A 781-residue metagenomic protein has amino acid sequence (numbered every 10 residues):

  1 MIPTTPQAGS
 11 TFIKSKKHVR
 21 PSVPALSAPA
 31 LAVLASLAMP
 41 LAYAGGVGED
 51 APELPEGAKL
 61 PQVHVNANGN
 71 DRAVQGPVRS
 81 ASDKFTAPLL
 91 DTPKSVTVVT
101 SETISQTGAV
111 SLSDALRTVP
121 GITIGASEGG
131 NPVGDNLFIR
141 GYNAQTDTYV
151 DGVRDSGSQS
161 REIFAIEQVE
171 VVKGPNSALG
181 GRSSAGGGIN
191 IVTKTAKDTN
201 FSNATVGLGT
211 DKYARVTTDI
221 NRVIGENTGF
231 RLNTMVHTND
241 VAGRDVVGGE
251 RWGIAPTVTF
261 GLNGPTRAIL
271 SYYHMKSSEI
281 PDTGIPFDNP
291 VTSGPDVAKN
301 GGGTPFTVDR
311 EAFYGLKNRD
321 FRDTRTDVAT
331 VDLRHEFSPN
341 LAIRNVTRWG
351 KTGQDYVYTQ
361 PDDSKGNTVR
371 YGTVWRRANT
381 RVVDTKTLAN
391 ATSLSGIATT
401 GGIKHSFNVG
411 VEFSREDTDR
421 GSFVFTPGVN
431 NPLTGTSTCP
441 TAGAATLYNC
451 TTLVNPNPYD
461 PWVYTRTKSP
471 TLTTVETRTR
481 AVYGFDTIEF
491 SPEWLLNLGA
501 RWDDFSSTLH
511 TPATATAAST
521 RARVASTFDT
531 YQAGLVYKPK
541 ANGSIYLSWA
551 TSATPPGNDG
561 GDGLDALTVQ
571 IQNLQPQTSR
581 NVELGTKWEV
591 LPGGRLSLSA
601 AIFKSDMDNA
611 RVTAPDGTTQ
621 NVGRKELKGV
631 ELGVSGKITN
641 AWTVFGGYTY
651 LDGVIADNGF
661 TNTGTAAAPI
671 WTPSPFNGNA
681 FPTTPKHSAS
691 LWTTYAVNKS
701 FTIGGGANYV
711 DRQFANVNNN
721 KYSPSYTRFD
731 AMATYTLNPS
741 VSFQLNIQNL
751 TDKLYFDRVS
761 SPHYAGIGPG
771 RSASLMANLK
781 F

Functional and structural regions predicted by a protein language model:
I2-T4, N708-N716, T734-F781: C-terminal beta-signal and adjacent terminal beta-strands/loops of Gram-negative outer-membrane beta-barrel proteins
P3, L60-T199, L584: Acidic, small-polar-rich N-terminal luminal/periplasmic segments of exported/outer-membrane proteins
A165-E167, A178-I254, L262-T266, D327 (+1 more regions): Outer-membrane beta-barrel translocator/receptor signature
H237-A242, G249-E250, I254-G261, P265-E336 (+4 more regions): Acidic/polar loop-and-plug regions of large Gram-negative outer-membrane beta-barrel proteins
T259-N263, T385, K404-N408, E412-E416 (+5 more regions): Structural signature of Gram-negative outer-membrane beta-barrels, strongest in the C-terminal barrel of TonB-dependent
S278-P290, D417-D419, S506, V536-E583 (+5 more regions): Surface-exposed extracellular loop regions of Gram-negative outer-membrane beta-barrel proteins, predominantly
D332-R348, T352-Y358, I545-Y546, Q575-G659 (+1 more regions): Membrane-embedded beta-barrel scaffold of Gram-negative outer-membrane proteins
R595-D606, N621-V717, T751, K780: Gram-negative outer-membrane beta-barrel transporters
